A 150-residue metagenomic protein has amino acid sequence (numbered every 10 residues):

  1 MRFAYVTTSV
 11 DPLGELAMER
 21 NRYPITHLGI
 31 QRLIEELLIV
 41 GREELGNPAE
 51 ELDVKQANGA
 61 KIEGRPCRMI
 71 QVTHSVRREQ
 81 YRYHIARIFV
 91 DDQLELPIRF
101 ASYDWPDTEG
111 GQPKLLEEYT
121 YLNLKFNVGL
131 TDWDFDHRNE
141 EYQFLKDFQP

Functional and structural regions predicted by a protein language model:
M1-E35: Acidic/charged, solvent-exposed loop-and-adjacent secondary-structure segments enriched in E/D, K/R, S/T, and G/P
F3-A17, E43-C67, V76-H84, D92-P150: Non-transmembrane domains of secretory- and envelope-associated proteins
N21-Q56: A contiguous catalytic/ligand-binding core that recognizes phosphate-bearing ligands
